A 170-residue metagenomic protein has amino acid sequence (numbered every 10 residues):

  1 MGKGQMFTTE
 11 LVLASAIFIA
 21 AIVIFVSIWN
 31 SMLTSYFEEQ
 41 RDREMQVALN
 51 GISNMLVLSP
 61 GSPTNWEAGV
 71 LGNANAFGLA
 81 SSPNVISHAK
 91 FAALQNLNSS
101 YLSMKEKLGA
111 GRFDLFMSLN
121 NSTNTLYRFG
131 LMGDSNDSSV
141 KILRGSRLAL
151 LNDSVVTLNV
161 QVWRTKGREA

Functional and structural regions predicted by a protein language model:
M1-W29: N-terminal single-pass transmembrane signal-anchor helix
V23-A170: Long, compositionally biased, intrinsically disordered regions
